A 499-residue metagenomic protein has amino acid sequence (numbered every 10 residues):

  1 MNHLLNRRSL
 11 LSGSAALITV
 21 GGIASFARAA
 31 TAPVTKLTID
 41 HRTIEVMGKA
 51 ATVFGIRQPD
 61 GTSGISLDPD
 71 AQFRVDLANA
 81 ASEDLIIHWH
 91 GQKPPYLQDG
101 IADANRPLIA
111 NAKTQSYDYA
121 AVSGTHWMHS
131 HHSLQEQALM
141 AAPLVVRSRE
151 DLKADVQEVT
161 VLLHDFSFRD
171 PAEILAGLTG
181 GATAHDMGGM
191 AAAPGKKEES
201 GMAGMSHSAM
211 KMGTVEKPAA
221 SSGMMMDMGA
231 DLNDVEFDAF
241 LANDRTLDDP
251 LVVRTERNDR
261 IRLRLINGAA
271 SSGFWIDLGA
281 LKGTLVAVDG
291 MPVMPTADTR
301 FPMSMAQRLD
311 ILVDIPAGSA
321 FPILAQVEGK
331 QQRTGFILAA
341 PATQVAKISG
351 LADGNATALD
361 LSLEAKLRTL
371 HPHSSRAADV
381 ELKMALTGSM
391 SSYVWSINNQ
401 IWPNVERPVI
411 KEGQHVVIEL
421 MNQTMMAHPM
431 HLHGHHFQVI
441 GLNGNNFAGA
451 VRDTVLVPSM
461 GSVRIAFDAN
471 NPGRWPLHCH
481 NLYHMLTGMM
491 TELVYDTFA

Functional and structural regions predicted by a protein language model:
M1-G21: N-terminal secretory signal peptides and thylakoid transit peptides that target proteins across membranes
G21, P33-K36, M140-E216, M291-M425 (+2 more regions): Extended terminal and domain-junction accessory segments
G22-V53, Q72: C-terminal segment of N-terminal export signals and the immediately downstream linker at the start of the mature
G48-S66, L241-V253, S391-E412: N-terminal edge beta-strand
I65-S66, G91-V122, K153, L247-V253 (+4 more regions): Extracytoplasmic beta-sandwich strand-turn segments characteristic of Greek-key/jelly-roll folds
L77-A81, N267, L420-T424: Asparagine-centered strand-capping/turn motif at beta-strand->loop junctions
Q98-D99, L108-I109, D165, A219-L361 (+2 more regions): Histidine- and aromatic-rich segments of cupredoxin/plastocyanin-like copper-binding domains
Y117-K153: Hydrophobic or amphipathic alpha-helical targeting/insertion segments
